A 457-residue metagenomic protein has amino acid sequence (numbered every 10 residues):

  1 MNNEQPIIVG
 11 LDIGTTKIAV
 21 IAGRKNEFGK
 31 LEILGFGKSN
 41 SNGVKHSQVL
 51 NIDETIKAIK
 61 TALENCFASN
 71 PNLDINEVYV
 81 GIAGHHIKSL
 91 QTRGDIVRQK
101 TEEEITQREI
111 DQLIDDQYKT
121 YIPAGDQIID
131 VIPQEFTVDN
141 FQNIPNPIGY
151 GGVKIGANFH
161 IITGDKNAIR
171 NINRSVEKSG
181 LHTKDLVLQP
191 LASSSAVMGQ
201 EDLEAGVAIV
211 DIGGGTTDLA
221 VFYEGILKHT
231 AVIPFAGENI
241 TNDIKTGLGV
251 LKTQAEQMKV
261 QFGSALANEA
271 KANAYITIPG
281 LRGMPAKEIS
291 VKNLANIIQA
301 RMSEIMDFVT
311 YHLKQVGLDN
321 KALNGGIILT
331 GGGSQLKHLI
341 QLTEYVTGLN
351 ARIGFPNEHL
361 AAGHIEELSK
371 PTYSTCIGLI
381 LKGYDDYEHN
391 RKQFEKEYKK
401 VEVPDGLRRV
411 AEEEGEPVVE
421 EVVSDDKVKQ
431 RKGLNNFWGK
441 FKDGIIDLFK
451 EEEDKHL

Functional and structural regions predicted by a protein language model:
M1-K17, I21-V78, I82-V207, L251-K252 (+2 more regions): Nucleotide/phosphate-binding catalytic cleft detector across ATP-hydrolyzing and phosphate-transferring enzymes
L11-K17, I82-A83, I209-T216, F222-G225 (+2 more regions): A short acidic Gly-Thr/Ser loop motif
D74-A83, V316-G332: Short glycine-rich phosphate-binding loop at a beta-alpha junction
G164, S264-L266, K321-V346: Glycine-rich phosphate-binding loops at beta-strand->alpha-helix junctions
L188-S195, N239, E358-A361: Short acidic loop-to-helix transition motifs that present clustered carboxylates
K228-H229, N242-D243, S290-L294, H359-E366: Short beta-alpha connecting loops at secondary-structure transitions that line or flank enzyme active sites
P234-A255: A conserved active-site cap/scaffold subdomain adjacent to cofactor or substrate pockets
F355-P404: Glycine-rich phosphate-binding/hydrolytic loop that grips phosphoryl groups
